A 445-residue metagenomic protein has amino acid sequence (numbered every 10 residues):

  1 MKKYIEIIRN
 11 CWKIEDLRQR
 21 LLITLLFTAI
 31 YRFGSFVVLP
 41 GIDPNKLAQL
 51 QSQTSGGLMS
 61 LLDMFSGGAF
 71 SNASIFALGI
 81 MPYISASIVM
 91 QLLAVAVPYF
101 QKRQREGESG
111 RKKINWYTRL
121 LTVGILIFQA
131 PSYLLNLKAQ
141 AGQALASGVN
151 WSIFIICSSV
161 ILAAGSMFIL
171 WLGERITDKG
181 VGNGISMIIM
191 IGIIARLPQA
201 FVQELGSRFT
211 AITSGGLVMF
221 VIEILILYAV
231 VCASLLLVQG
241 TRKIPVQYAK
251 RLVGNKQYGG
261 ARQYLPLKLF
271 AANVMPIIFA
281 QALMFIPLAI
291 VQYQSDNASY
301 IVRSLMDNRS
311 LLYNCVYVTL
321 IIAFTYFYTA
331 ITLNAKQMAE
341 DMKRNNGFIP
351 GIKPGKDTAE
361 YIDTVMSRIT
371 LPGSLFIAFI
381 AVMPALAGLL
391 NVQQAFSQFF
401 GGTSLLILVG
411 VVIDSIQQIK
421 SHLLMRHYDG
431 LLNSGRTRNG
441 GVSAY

Functional and structural regions predicted by a protein language model:
M1-Q104, S109-Y445: N-terminal cationic and glycine-rich segments that engage phosphates or anionic surfaces
